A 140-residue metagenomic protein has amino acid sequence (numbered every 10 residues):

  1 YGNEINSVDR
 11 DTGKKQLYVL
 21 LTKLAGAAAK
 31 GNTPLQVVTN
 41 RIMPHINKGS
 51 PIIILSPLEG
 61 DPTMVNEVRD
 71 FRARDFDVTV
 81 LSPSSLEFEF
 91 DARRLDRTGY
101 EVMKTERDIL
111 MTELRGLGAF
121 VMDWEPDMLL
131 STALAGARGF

Functional and structural regions predicted by a protein language model:
Y1-F140: Exposed, interaction-prone extracellular/peripheral surfaces
